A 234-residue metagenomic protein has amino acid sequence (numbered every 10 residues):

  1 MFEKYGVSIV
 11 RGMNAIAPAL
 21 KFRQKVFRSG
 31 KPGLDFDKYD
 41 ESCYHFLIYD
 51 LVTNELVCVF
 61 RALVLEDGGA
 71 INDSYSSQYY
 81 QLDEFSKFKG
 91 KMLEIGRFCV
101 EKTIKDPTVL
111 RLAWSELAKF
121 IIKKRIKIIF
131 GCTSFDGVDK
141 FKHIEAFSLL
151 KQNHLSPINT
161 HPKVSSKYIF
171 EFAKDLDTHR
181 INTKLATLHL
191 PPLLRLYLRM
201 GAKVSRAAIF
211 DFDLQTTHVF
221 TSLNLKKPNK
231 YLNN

Functional and structural regions predicted by a protein language model:
M1-C58, V64: Short amphipathic alpha-helix that is part of the acyltransferase structural core
R11, D50, V64-E66, R97-C99 (+2 more regions): Short, flexible loop/turn elements at secondary-structure junctions
V26, N233-N234: Glycosyltransferase-associated regions of secretory-pathway enzymes, highlighting luminal stem/catalytic domains
L51-T53, T103-I104, L225-P228: Short loop segments at secondary-structure junctions
E55, T108, N229-N233: Short, conserved charged micro-motifs
G68-A202, A208-F210, L214-T216: Acyl-donor binding region in acyl/amide transferases
Q215-P228: C-terminal "cap" of GNAT-fold acetyltransferases
